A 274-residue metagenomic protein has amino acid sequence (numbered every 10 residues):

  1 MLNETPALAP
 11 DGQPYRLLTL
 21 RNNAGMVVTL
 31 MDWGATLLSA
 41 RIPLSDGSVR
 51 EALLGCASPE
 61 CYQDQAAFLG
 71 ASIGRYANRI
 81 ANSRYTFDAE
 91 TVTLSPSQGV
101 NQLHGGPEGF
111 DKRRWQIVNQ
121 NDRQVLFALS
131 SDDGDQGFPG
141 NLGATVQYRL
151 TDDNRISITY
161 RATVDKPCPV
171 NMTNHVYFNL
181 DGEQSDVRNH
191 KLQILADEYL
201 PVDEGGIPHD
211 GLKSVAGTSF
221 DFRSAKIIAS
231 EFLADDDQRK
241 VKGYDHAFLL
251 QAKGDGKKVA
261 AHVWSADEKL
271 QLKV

Functional and structural regions predicted by a protein language model:
M1-K273: An exposed, glycine/acidic-rich loop-and-rim segment of catalytic or binding clefts
